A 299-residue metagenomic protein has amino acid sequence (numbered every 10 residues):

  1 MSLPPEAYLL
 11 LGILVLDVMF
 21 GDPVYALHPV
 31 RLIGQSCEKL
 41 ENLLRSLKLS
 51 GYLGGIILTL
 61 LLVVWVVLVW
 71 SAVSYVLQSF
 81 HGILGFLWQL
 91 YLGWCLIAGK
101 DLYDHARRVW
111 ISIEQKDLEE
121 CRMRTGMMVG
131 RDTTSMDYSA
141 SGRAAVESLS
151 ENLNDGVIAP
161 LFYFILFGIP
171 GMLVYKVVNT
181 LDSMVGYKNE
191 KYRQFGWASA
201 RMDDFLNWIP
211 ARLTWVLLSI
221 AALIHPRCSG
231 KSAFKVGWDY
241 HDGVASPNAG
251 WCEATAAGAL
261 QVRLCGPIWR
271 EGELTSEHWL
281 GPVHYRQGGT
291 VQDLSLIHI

Functional and structural regions predicted by a protein language model:
S2-P5, W65-G82, F162-Y175: Juxtamembrane "helix exit" motif at the C-terminal ends of alpha-helical transmembrane segments in multi-pass membrane
L9-V24, L84-I111, W215: Hydrophobic alpha-helical membrane-embedded segments
I13-D22, V174-W208: Acidic (Asp/Glu-rich) catalytic motifs at the cytosolic membrane interface
L16, F20, L40, W65 (+5 more regions): Alpha-helical membrane-inserting segments
D17, I297-I299: Conserved small/polar residues in nucleotide/adenosyl-binding loops
P29-L44, V76, F80, V109 (+9 more regions): Hydrophobic alpha-helical segments of integral membrane proteins, encompassing both true transmembrane helices
R45-V69, V73, I83-L92: Membrane-interface motifs of alpha-helical transmembrane segments
D101-P170, T180-E190, W197, I224-S295: Polar-ligand-bearing catalytic/cofactor-coordination segments of membrane-embedded or membrane-tethered inner-membrane
